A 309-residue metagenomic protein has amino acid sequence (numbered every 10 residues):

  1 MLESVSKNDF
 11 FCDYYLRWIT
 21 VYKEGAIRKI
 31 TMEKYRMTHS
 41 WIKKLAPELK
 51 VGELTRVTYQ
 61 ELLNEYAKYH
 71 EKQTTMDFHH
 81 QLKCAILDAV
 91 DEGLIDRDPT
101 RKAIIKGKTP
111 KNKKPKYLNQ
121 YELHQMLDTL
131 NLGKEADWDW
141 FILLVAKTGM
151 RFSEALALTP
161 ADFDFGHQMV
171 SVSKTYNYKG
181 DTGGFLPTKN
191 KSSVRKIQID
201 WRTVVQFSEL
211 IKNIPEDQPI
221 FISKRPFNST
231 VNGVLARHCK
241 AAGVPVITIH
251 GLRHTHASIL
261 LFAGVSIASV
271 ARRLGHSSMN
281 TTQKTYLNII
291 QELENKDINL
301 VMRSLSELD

Functional and structural regions predicted by a protein language model:
M1-V5, K29, N190: Short, surface-exposed polybasic/aromatic micro-patch for ligand or macromolecular engagement
K7, I19-L94, G133-K134, R225-T230 (+1 more regions): N-terminal core-binding DNA-recognition domain of tyrosine site-specific recombinases/integrases
G52, I95-R97, K108-D128, G180-W201 (+1 more regions): DNA breakage-rejoining catalytic core of tyrosine-based enzymes
K72, M76-F78, D91, I95-L156 (+1 more regions): Basic, Lys/Arg- and aromatic-enriched nucleic-acid-binding interface segment
D91, L143, K147-M150, E154 (+5 more regions): C-terminal catalytic core of tyrosine-transesterase DNA break-rejoin enzymes
M126, D181-L186, K284, N288-D309: DNA/chromatin major-groove-contacting recognition/catalytic segments
H167, L186-V194, Q198-T203, N299-D309: C-terminal secondary-structure termini that scaffold catalytic or DNA-interacting sites
D200-V244: Active-site/catalytic core of tyrosine-dependent DNA strand-transfer enzymes
